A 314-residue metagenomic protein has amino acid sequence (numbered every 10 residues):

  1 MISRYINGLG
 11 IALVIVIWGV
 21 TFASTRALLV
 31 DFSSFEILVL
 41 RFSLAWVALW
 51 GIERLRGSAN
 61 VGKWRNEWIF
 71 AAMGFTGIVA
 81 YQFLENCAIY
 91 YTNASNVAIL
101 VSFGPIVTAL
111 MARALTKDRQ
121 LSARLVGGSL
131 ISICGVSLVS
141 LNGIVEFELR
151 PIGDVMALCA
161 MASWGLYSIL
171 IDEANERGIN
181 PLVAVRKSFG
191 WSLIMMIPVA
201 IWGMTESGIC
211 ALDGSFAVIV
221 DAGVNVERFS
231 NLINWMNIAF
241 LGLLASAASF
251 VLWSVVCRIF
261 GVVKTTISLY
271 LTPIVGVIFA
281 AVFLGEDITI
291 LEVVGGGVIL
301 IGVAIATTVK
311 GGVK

Functional and structural regions predicted by a protein language model:
M1-I2, L9, F42-S43, G51 (+3 more regions): C-terminal-most transmembrane helix of multi-pass membrane proteins
M1-V39, F75, F147-E176, I194-I201 (+1 more regions): Glycine-/small-residue-enriched transmembrane alpha-helix faces in small-molecule transporters and effluxers
S3-G8, D31-F35, V39, G62-W68 (+3 more regions): Juxtamembrane helix-entry segments on the extracytoplasmic side of multipass membrane proteins
I17, T21-F22, W50-V101, C134 (+2 more regions): Specific transmembrane alpha-helical segments of multi-pass solute transporters/efflux pumps, especially DMT/EamA
E36-V47, T76, E85-R124, S129 (+2 more regions): Specific alpha-helical transmembrane segments that line the substrate/conduction pathway and gating interfaces
L40, Q82, S95-F103, L170-I194 (+1 more regions): Helix-helix packing/entry segments at the starts of transmembrane helices
L49, A71, M111, L121-G143 (+5 more regions): Hydrophobic transmembrane alpha-helices of multi-pass small-molecule transport proteins
L49, T108-L110, E146-I219, L252: Transmembrane alpha-helical segments that form core, pore/gating elements of small-molecule transporters/exporters
